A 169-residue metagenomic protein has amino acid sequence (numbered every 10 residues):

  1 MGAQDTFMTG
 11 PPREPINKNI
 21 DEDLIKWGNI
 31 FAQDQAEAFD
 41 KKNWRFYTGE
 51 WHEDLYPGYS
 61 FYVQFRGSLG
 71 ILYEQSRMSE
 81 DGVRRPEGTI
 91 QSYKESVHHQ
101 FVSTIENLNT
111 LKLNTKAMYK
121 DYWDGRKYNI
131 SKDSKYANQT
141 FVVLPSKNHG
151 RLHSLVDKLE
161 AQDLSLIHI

Functional and structural regions predicted by a protein language model:
M1-Y93: Functional cores that coordinate and move charged inorganic groups
G58-Y62, G125-S131, L144, S154-L155: Generic recognition of flexible, low-complexity loop/linker segments
G67-G70, Y136-T140, A161: Active-site lining segments that contact anionic ligands and/or coordinate catalytic metals
Y73, T104, L159: Divalent metal-coordination and catalytic microenvironments
S76-M78, G82-S134: Catalytic cores of secreted or luminal carbohydrate-active enzymes
Q91-K94, N107-T110, S146-A161: Long hydrophobic segments that form regular secondary structure
D133-G150: Short hydrophobic beta-strand segments
I167-I169: Conserved small/polar residues in nucleotide/adenosyl-binding loops
